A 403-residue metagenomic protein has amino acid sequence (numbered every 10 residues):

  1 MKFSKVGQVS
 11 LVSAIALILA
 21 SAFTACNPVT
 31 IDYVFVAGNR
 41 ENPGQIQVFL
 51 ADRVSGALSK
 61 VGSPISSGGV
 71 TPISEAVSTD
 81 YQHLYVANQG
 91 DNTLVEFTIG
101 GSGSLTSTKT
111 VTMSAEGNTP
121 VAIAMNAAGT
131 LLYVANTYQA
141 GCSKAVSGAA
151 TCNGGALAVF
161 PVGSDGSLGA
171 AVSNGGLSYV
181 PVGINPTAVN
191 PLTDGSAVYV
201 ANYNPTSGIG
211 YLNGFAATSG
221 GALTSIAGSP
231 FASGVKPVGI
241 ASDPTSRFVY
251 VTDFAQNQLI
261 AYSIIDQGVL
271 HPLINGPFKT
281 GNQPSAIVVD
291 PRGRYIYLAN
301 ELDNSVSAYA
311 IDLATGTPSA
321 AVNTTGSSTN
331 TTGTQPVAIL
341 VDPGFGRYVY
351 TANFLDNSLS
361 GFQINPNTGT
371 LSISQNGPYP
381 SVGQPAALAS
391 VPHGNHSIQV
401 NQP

Functional and structural regions predicted by a protein language model:
M1-V6: N-terminal secretory signal peptides that target proteins for export/translocation
S10-A22: Bacterial N-terminal signal peptides
A22-P403: Predominantly soluble domains enriched in secretory-pathway, periplasmic, or organellar proteins
